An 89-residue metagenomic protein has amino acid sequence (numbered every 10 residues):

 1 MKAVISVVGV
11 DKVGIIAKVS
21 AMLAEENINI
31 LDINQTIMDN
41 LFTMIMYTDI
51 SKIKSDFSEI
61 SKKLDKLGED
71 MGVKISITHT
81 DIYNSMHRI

Functional and structural regions predicted by a protein language model:
M1-I89: A conserved regulatory-domain signal marking ACT and ACT-like small-molecule sensing domains and adjacent regulatory
